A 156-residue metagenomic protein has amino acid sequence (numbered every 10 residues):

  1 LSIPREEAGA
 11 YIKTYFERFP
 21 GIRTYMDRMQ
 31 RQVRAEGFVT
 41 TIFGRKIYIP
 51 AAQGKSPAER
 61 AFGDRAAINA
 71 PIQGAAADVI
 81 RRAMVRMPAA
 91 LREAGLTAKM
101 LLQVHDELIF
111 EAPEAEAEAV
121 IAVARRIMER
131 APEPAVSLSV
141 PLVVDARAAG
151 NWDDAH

Functional and structural regions predicted by a protein language model:
L1-H156: Conserved catalytic core of nucleotide polymerization and phosphodiester-bond processing enzymes
